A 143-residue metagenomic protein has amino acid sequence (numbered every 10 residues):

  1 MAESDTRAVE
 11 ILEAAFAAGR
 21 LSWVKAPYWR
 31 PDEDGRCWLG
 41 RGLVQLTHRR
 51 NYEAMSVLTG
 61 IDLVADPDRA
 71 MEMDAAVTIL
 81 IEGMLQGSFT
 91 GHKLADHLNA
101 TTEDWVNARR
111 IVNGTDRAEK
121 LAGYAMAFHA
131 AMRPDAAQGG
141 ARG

Functional and structural regions predicted by a protein language model:
M1-M84: Peptidoglycan-targeting cell-wall enzymes and recognition modules
M1-V9, F89-G91, T115-A122: Secretory-pathway/luminal and periplasmic proteins that interact with or process carbohydrate-rich
A8-I11, F16, L21-W23, A118-G143: Extracellular cell-wall/glycan-interacting regions and their flexible linkers
L43, G91, R109: A residue-level signal for beta-strand positions that form part of recognition/binding surfaces within mature
R50, M84-S88, D116, M132 (+1 more regions): A generic secondary-structure signal for well-formed alpha-helical elements
N51, A76, L80, D104 (+2 more regions): Stable alpha-helical elements in mature extracytoplasmic
V77-A100: GST-like fold's C-terminal all-alpha helical module
D96-R117: Acidic helix/loop microenvironments that form the catalytic cleft of cell-wall polysaccharide enzymes
